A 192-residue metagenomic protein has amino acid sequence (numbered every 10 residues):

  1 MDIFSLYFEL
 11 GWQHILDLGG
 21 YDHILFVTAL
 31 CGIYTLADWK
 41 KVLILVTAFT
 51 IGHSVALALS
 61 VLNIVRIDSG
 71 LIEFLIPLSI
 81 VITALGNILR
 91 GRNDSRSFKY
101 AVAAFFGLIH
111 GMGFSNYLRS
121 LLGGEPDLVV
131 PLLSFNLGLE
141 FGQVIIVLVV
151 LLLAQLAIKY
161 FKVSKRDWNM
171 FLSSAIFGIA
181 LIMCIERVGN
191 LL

Functional and structural regions predicted by a protein language model:
M1-I24, N93-S95, C184-L192: Histidine-/acidic- and/or cysteine-rich, low-complexity loops and terminal segments associated with membrane
L10-S60, I64: Juxtamembrane transmembrane-helix termini in multi-pass membrane transport proteins
G11-H23, D68-L78, L137-V144: Structural signature of hydrophobic alpha-helical transmembrane segments
H23, H53, V81, L108-H110 (+2 more regions): Divalent metal-coordination and catalytic microenvironments
A29, N169-V188: Final/C-terminal transmembrane alpha-helix of multipass membrane proteins
K41-G91, S95: Membrane helix-loop-helix hairpins that form the core translocation module of multi-pass transporters
L57-F74, N116-N136, I145, M183-L192: Interfacial helix-loop-helix junctions of multi-pass membrane proteins
I64-I67, L89-R96, L152-F171: Membrane interface segments of multi-pass transport proteins and intramembrane proteases
